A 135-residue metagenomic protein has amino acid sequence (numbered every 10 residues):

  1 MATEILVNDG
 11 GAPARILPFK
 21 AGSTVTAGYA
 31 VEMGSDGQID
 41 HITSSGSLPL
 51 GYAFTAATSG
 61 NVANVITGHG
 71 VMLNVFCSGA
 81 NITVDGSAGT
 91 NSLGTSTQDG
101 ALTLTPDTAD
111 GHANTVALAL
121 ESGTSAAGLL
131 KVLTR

Functional and structural regions predicted by a protein language model:
A2-R135: Glycine-anchored, exposed beta-strand/edge motif detector
